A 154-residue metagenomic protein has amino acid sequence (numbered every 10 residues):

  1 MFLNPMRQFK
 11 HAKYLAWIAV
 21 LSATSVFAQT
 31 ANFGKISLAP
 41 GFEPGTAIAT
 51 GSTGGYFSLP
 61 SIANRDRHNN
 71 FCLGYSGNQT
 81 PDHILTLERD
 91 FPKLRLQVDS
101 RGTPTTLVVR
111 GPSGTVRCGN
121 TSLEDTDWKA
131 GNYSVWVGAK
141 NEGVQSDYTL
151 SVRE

Functional and structural regions predicted by a protein language model:
F2-A16: Bacterial N-terminal signal peptides that target proteins for export
P5, F27-A28: Intrinsically disordered, low-complexity regulatory segments in tyrosine-phosphorylation signaling proteins
I18-L21: Polybasic/polar functional segments that serve as interface/processing modules
A23-S25: N-terminal signal peptide c-region/cleavage motif recognized by signal peptidases
Q29-F33, L73-V144: Acidic, Ser/Thr/Pro-rich low-complexity intrinsically disordered segments
Q29-N69, P81-L85, A130-E154: C-terminal edge strands of extracellular/lumenal beta-sandwich accessory domains
